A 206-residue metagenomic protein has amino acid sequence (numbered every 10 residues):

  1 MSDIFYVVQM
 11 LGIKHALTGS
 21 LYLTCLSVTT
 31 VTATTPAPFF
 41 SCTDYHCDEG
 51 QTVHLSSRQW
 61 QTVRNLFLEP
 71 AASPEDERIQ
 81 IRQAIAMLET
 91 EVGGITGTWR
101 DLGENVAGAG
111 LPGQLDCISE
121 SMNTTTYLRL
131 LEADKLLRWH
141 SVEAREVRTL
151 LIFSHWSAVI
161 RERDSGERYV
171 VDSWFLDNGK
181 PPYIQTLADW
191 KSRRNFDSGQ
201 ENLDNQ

Functional and structural regions predicted by a protein language model:
M1-I13: N-terminal secretory signal peptides that target proteins for export/translocation
A16-S27: Bacterial N-terminal signal peptides
V31-P74: N-terminal accessory/pre-domain segments preceding catalytic cores
E49, F67-R78, V106-I118: Second-shell loop/turn segments in exported
F67-G97: Generic signature of mature, soluble extracytoplasmic domains
I85-H140: Mid-length scaffold segments of soluble, non-membrane domains
R129-W190: Hydrophobic/aromatic-rich core segments of domains that either
R194-Q206: Low-complexity, Gly/Ser/Thr/Pro-rich intrinsically disordered linker/tail segments
